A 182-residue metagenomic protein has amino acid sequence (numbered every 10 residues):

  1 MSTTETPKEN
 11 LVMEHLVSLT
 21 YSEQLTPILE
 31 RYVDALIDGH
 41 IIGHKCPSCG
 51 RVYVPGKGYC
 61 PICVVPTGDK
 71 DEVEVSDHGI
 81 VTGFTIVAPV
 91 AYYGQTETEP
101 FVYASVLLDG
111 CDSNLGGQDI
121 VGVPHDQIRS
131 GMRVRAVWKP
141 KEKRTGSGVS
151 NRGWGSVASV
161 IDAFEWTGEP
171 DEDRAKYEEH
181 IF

Functional and structural regions predicted by a protein language model:
M1-I42, S150-V157, I161-T167: A broadly conserved sequence feature marking short terminus-proximal activation segments in nucleic acid-centric
G39-I42, G56, V75-D77: Short metal-coordination and nucleic-acid-contact micro-motifs, chiefly zinc-binding Cys/His arrays
K45-S48, P61-V65: Short, cysteine/histidine-rich loop/knuckle motifs that typically chelate Zn2+
V54, T67-D71: Short functional micro-motifs and their immediate structural scaffolds
G79-V81: Conserved hydrophobic positions within beta-strands
F84-V90, C111, H125, K141: Short, conserved beta-turn/loop elements at beta-strand boundaries and strand-helix junctions
D112-D126: Beta-strand/loop nucleic-acid-binding surfaces
G122, V137-I181: OB-fold/S1-family single-stranded nucleic acid-binding modules
